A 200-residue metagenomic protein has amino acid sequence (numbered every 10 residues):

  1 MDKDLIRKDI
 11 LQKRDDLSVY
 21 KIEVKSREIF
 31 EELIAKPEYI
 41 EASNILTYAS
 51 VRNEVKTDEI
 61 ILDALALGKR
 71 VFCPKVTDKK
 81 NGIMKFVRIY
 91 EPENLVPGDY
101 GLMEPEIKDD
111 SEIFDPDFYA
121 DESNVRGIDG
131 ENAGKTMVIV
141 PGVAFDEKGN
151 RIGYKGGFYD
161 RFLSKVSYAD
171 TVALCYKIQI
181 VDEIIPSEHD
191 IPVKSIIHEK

Functional and structural regions predicted by a protein language model:
M1-E131: N-terminal active-site beta-alpha-beta segment that forms phosphate/nucleotide-binding and substrate-recognition loops
G82-K200: Conserved phosphate- and dinucleotide-binding cores of soluble alpha/beta proteins, encompassing both enzyme active
